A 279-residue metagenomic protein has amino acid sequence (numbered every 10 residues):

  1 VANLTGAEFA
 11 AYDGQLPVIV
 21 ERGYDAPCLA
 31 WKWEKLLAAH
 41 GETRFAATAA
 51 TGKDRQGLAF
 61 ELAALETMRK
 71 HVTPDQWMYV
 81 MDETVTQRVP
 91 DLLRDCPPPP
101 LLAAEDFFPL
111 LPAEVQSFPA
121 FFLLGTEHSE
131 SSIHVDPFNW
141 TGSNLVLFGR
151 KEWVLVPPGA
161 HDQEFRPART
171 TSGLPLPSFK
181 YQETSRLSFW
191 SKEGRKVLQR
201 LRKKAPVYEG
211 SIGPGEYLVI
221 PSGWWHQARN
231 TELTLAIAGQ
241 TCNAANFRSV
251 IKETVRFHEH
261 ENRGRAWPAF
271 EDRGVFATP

Functional and structural regions predicted by a protein language model:
V1-Y217, W225-P279: N-terminal accessory scaffold of Fe(II)-dependent oxygenases
